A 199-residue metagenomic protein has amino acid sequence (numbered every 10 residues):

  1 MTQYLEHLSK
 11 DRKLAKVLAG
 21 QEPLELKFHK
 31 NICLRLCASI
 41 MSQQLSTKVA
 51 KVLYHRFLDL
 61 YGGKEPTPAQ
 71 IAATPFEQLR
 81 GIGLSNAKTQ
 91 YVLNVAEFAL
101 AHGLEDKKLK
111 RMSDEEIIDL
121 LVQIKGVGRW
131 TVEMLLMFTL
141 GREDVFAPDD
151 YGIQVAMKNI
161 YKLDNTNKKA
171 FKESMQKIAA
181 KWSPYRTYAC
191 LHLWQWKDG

Functional and structural regions predicted by a protein language model:
M1-E25, Q90, R129-G199: C-terminal accessory module of base-excision DNA glycosylases/AP lyases that mediates lesion recognition and DNA
T2, N31-R35, Q70-A73, E115-I118 (+1 more regions): Alpha-helical scaffolds flanking conserved acidic
D11-L14, S46, A50-Q123, K181: Alpha-helical ds-nucleic-acid-binding substructure associated with the helix-hairpin-helix region of base-excision DNA
K30-C33, A69-I71, K110-S113, P148 (+1 more regions): Short acidic alpha-helix initiation/capping motifs at coil-to-helix transition points, especially at protein N-termini
K30-Q44: Alpha-helical scaffold segments that form or flank carboxylate-/histidine-based iron centers
L36-A38, L79, M175-A179: Amphipathic alpha-helical segments that form the core helices of the histone-fold
C37, V92-V95, M157: Buried hydrophobic packing segments
